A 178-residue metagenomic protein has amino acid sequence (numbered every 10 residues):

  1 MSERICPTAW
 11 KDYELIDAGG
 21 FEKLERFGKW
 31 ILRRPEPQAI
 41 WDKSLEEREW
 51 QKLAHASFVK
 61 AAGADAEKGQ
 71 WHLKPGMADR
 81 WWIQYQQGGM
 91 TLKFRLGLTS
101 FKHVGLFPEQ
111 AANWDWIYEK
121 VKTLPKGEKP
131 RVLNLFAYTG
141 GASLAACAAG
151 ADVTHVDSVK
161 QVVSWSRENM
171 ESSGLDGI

Functional and structural regions predicted by a protein language model:
M1-P7: N-terminal accessory targeting/assembly segments
W10-E25, L32-P108, D115: Non-catalytic substrate-recognition/targeting regions of SAM-dependent transferases
Q87, V121-E128, S173-G174: Alpha-helix termini
P108-K126: Conserved alpha-helix/loop element of class I SAM-dependent methyltransferases that forms part of the SAM/SAH-binding
E128-Y138: Conserved class I S-adenosyl-L-methionine
T139-D152: Conserved SAM-binding loop of SAM-dependent methyltransferases across substrates and taxa, primarily the Class I
H155: Short beta-strand "acidic-cap" motif of Rossmann-like dinucleotide-binding folds
V159-I178: S-adenosyl-L-methionine
